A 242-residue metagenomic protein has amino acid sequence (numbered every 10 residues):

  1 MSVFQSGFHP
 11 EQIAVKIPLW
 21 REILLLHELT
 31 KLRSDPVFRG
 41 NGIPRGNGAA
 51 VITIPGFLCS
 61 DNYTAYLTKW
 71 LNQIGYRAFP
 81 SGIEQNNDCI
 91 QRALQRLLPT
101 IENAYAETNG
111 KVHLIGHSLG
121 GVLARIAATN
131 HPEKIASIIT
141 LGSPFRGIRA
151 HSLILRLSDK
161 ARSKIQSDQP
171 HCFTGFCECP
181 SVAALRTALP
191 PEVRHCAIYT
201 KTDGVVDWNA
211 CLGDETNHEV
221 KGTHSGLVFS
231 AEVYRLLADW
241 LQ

Functional and structural regions predicted by a protein language model:
M1-I52, C59-W70, I74, S81 (+1 more regions): Flexible, membrane-associating and regulatory peripheral segments of lipid-active enzymes
S2-H9, P18-R21, D159, D168 (+1 more regions): Alpha/beta hydrolase fold serine-hydrolase catalytic domain that processes acyl esters and thioesters
L24, T30, L155, A183-R186 (+2 more regions): Generic detector of well-ordered alpha-helical segments enriched in charged/polar residues, highlighting helical
L29-D35, N41, S60, N86 (+6 more regions): Surface-exposed loop/turn and secondary-structure junction residues enriched for glycine/proline
R45-G46, E133, E192-R194: Short hydrophobic "helix-edge" motifs at membrane interfaces and signal-peptide entry regions
A50-N62, Y66, N72-L189: Serine-dependent carboxylesterase/thioesterase catalytic core of lipase-like alpha/beta-hydrolase/SGNH enzymes
L189-Q242: C-terminal catalytic-base region of ester-bond hydrolases, centering on the histidine of the charge-relay
